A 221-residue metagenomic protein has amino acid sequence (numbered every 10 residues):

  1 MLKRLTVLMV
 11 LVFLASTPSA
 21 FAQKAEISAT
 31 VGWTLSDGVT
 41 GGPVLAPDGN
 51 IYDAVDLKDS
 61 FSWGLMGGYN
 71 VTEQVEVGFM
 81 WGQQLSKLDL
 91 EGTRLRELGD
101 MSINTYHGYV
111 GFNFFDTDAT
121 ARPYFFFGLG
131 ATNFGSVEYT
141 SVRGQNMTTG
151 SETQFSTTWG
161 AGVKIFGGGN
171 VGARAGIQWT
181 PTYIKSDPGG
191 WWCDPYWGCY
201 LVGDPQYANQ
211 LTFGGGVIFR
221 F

Functional and structural regions predicted by a protein language model:
M1-V7: Bacterial N-terminal signal peptides that target proteins for export
V7-S16: Bacterial N-terminal signal peptides
T17-A22: Sec/Tat signal peptide C-region and signal peptidase I cleavage site
Q23-E26, W33-L35, M66-G144, G150-T157 (+2 more regions): Gram-negative (and chloroplast) outer-membrane scaffold detector with strong preference for beta-barrel transmembrane
T34-W63, E152-T153: Surface-exposed strand-loop-strand hairpins of Gram-negative outer-membrane beta-barrel proteins
V39-D48, D89-L95, G135-Q145, K185-C193: Outer-membrane beta-barrel translocator domains and adjoining extracellular loop/strand segments of Gram-negative
T40, I51, S86, G168-F221: Predominantly the C-terminal beta-signal and adjacent terminal strand-loop region of outer-membrane beta-barrel
